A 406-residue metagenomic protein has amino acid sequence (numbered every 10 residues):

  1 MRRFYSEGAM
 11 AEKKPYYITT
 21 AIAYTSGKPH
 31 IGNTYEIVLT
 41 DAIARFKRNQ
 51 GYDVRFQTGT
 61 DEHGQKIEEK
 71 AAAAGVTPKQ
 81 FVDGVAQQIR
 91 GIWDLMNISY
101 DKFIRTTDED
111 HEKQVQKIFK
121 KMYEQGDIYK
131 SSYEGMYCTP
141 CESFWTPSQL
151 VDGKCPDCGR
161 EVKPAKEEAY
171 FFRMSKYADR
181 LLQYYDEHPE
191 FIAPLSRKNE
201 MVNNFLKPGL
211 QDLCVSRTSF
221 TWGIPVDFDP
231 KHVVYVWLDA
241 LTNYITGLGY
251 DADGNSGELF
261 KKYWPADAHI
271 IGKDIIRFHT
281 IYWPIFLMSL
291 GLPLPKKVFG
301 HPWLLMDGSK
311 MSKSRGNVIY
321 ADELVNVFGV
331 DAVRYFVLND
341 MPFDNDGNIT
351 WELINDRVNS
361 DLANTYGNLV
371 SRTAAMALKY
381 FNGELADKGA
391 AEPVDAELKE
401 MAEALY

Functional and structural regions predicted by a protein language model:
R3-Y5: N-terminal mitochondrial targeting presequences
E7-I192: N-terminal, positively charged nucleic-acid-binding surface of large information/translation enzymes
A11-T58, D110-Q114, P164-K379: Structured secondary-structure scaffolds
D61, N382-Y406: Acidic, turn-prone loop/beta-hairpin segments
R90-W93, F119, Y123, G367 (+3 more regions): Structural signal for well-ordered, non-membrane alpha-helices
S99-R105, T350-L353, L385-A391: Short linear capping/connector segments at secondary-structure termini
M136-C141, P302-L304, L353, K388-P393: A glycine-rich phosphate-binding loop feature that marks nucleotide/adenosyl-phosphate handling sites
G153, S314-I319, E403-L405: Charged/polar, low-hydrophobicity segments characteristic of intrinsically disordered regions and flexible loops
